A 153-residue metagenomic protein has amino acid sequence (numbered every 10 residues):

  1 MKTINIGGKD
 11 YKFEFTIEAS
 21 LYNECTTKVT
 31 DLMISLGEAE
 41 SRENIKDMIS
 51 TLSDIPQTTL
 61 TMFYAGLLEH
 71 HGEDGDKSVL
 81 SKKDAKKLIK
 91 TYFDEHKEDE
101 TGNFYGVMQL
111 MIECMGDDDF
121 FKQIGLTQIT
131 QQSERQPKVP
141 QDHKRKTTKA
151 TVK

Functional and structural regions predicted by a protein language model:
M1-D10, E38-I49, E73-K153: Charged interaction scaffolds used for protein-protein
E14-L21, H96: A short, sequence-level motif marking secondary-structure junctions
T16-E18, V29, T51-I55, D117-D119: Short, solvent-exposed helix-helix connector turns and helix-capping sites enriched in acidic/polar residues
A19-A39: Short, surface-exposed, low-complexity cationic segments
T30, L68, G72-G75: Residue-level recognition of short, structured coil/turn motifs that connect secondary structure elements
L32-I45, S53-M62: Structured domain cores in non-transmembrane regions
Q57-E69, G106-E113: Short, hydrophobic/amphipathic alpha-helical patches that form generic packing surfaces within helical domains
